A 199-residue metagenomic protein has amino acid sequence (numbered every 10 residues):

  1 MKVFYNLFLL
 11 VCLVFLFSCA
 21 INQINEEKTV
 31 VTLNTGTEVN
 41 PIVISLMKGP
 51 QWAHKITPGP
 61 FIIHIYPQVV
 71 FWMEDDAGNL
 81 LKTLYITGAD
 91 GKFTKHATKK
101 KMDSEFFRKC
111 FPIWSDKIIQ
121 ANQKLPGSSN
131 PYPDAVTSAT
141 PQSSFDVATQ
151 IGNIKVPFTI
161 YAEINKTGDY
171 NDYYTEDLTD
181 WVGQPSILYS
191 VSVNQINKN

Functional and structural regions predicted by a protein language model:
K2-L10: Sec-dependent signal peptide recognition, specifically the positively charged N-region followed immediately by
F17-S18: C-terminal motif of bacterial Sec signal peptides marking the signal peptidase cleavage site
T29-T35, N40-M47: Secreted peptidase-domain scaffold signal
P41-H64, A89, Y170: Short amphipathic, basic-aromatic surface patches that mediate peripheral association with negatively charged
P67-V69, F158: Short beta-strand/loop motifs in extracellular/secreted proteins, especially within beta-sandwich accessory domains
V70-E74: Beta-strand signatures of extracellular beta-sandwich domains
D76-N171, T175: Structured domain cores in non-transmembrane regions
Y174-N199: Short beta-strand elements
